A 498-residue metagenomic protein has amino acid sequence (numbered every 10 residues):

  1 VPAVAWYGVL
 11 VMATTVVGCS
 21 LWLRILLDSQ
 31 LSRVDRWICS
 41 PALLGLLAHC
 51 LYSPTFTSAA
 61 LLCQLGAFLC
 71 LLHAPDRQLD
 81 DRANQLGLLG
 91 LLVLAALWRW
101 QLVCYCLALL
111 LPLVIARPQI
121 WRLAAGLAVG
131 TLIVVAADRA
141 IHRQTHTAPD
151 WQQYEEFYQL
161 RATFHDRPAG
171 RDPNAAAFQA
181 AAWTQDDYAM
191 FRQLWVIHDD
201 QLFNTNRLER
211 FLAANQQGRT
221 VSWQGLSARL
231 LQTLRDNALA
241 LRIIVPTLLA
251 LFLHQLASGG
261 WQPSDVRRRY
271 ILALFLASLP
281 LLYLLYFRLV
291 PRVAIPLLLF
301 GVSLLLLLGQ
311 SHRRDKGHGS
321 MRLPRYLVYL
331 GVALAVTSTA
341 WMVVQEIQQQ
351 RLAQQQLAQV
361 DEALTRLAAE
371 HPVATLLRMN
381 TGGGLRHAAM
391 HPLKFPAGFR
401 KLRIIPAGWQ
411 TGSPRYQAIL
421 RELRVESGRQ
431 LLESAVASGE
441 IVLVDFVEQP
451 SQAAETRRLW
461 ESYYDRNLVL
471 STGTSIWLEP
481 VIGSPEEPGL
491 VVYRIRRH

Functional and structural regions predicted by a protein language model:
M12-L31, A250-S258: Transmembrane-helix motifs of polytopic, lipid-linked glycan transferases
V34, C104, A125-L132, R313-Q345: Signature aromatic-anchored transmembrane alpha helix within multi-pass, membrane-resident enzymes that catalyze glycan
C39-L43, G87-L92, W261-Y283: Transmembrane alpha-helix segments characteristic of polytopic inner-membrane glycan-assembly/cell-envelope
L46-L47, N84-R99, L110-L111, L127-A136: Membrane-interface alpha helices of multi-pass inner-membrane proteins
A60-L61, C104, L279, F287-S311: Hydrophobic/aromatic-rich transmembrane helices and adjacent perimembrane loops
T145-G225, P406-Q410, P414: Membrane-proximal stem/loop segments at transmembrane-domain junctions that anchor or position
G225-D265: Hydrophobic, aromatic-rich transmembrane alpha-helices and their immediate juxtamembrane boundary segments
T365-R429, S434-A435, G439-P450: Short periplasmic/luminal acceptor-recognition loop of GT-C membrane glycosyltransferases, typified by
